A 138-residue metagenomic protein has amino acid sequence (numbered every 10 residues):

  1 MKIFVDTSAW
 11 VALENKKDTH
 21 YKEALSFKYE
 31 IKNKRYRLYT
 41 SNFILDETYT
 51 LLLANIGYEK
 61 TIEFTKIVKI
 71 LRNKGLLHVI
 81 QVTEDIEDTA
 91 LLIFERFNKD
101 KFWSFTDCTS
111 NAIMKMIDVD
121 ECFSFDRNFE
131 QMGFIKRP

Functional and structural regions predicted by a protein language model:
M1-T40, L53-K66: Short, well-structured N-terminal submotif of metal-dependent ribonuclease cores
V5, Y39-T40, Q81, F105 (+1 more regions): Short beta-strand scaffold positions
I67-T83, E87, N98-D100, F129-P138: Short acidic, glycine/proline-enriched helix-loop-strand junctions
L77-D120: Active-site neighborhoods of divalent-metal-dependent phosphate/nucleic-acid chemistry enzymes
N111-P138: Acidic, PIN/NYN-like endoribonuclease modules and their adjacent C-terminal/linker elements
